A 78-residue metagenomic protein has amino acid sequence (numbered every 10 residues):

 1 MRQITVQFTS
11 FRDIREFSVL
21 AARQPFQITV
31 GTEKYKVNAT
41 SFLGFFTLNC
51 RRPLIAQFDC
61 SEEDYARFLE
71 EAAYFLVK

Functional and structural regions predicted by a protein language model:
M1, G31, C50-R52: Short glycine-enriched loop/turn motifs at secondary-structure junctions
M1-F8: Short glycine-/aliphatic-rich beta-strand segments at the starts of folded cytosolic domains
I4, F26-I28, L54: Conserved beta-strand core positions
Q7, G31-T32: A generic secondary-structure micro-motif detector that highlights 1-2 residue hydrophobic/ambivalent hotspots embedded
F8-F11, E62: Electropositive phosphate-/nucleotide-binding environments in soluble metabolic enzymes
R12-Q27, Y35-C50, E70: Amphipathic alpha-helical interaction surfaces in cytosolic regulatory modules
E33-K34, S61: Short, ordered loop/turn segments at secondary-structure junctions
N49-K78: C-terminal structural segments of small proteins and small subunits
